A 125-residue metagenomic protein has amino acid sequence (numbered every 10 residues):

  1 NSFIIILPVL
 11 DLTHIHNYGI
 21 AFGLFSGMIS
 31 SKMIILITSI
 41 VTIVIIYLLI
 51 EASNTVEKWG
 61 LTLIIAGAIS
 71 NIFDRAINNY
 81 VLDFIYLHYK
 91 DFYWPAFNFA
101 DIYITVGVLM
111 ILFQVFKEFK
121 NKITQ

Functional and structural regions predicted by a protein language model:
N1-Q125: Alpha-helical transmembrane bundles and membrane-interface segments of multipass inner-membrane proteins
